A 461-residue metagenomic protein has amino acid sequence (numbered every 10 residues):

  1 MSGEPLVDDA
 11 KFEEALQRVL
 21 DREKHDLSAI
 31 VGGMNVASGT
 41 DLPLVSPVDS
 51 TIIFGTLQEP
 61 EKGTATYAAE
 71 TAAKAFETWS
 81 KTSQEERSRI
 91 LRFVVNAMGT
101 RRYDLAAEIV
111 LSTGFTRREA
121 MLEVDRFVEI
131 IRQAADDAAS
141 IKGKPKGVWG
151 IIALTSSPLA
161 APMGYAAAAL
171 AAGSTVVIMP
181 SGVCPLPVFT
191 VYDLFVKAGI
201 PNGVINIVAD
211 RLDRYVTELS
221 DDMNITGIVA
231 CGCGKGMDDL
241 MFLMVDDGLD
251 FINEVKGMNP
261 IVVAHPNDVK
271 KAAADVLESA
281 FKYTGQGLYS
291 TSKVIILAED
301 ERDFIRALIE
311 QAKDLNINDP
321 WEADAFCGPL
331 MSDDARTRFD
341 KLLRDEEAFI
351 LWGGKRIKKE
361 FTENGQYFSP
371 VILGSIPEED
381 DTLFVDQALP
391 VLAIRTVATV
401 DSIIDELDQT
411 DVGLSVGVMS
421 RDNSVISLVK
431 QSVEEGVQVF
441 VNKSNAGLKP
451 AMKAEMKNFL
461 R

Functional and structural regions predicted by a protein language model:
M1-D49, I53, D136: Hydrophobic face of amphipathic alpha-helices that form TPR/SEL1-like repeat modules and related alpha-solenoid
I30, V48, K62-A65, Q84 (+7 more regions): Residues at or immediately preceding the N-termini of alpha-helices
N35, D41, F54-P60, A75-S80 (+6 more regions): Short, well-ordered beta-strand elements within core beta-sheets of diverse protein domains
G39, S50-A139: Glycine-rich loop-to-alpha-helix module at the N-terminal edge of alpha/beta enzyme cores
T51, A72, R87, I109 (+9 more regions): Residue-level signal for inorganic ion chemistry
I52-G55, Q84-S88, I200, I225 (+1 more regions): Conserved C-terminal structural/oligomerization subdomain of aldehyde/semialdehyde dehydrogenase
V110, D136-K271, V397: Rossmann-like NAD(P) dinucleotide-binding subdomain of oxidoreductase/dehydrogenase enzymes
K197-G199, D221, G227, G234-E378 (+1 more regions): ALDH superfamily catalytic-core signature
